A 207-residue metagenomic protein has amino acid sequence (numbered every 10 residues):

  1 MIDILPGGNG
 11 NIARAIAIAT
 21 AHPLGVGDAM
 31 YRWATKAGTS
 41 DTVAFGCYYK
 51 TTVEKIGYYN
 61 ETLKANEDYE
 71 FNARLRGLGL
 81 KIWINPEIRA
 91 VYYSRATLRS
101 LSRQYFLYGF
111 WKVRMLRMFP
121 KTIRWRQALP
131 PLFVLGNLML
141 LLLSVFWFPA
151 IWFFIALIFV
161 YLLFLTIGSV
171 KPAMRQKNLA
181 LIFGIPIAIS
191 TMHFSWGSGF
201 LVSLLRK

Functional and structural regions predicted by a protein language model:
M1-H22, E87-R89, Y93: Conserved donor NDP-sugar-binding/catalytic core segment of glycosyltransferases
S40-T42: Activation loop
A44-G57: Conserved nucleotide-sugar donor-binding and metal-coordinating catalytic region shared by glycosyltransferases
N60-I123: Catalytic donor/gating beta->alpha subdomain of glycosyltransferases that bind UDP-sugars
W125-L132: Select subsegments of transmembrane alpha-helices in polytopic membrane proteins, especially boundary-proximal
F133-K207: Membrane-embedded multi-pass helical conduit in multi-pass membrane proteins, especially envelope-biosynthetic
